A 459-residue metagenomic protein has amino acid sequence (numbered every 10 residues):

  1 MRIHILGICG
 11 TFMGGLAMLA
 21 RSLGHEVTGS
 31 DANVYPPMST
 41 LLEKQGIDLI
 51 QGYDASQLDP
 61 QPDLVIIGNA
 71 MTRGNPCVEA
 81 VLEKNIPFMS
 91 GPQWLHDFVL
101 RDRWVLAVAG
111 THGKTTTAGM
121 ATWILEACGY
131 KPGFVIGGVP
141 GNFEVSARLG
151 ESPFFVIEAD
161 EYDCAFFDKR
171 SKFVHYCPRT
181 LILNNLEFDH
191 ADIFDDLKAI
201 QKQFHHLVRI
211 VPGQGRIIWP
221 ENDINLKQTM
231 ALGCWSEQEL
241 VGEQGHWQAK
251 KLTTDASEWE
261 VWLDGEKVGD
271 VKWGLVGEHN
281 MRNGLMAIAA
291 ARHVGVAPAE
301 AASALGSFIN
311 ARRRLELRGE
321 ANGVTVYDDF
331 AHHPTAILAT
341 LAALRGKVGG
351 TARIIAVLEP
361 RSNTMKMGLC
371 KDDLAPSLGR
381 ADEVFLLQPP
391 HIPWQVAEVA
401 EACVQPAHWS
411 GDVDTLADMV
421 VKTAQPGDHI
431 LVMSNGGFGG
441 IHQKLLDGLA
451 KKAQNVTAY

Functional and structural regions predicted by a protein language model:
M1-V34, M38, E43-L49, Q61 (+7 more regions): ATP-dependent carboxylate-amine ligase
H4-I5, L19, G91-P140: Walker A (P-loop) phosphate-binding motif
T28-S30, G129-I136, V241, H408: Conserved RecA-like helicase motor-core motifs
S39-K44, Q57-I67, M71-S90, H96 (+8 more regions): Acidic, Mg2+-coordinating active-site environments of NTP-dependent enzymes
G68, A107-A109, V135-I136, V156-E158 (+3 more regions): Short beta-strand segments
L149-E151: Conserved motor-coupling elements within RecA-like helicase/translocase cores
F154-C164, V326-H332: Switch II (G3) loop of P-loop NTPases
D163-C177, T335-A343: Switch II of P-loop NTPase G domains
